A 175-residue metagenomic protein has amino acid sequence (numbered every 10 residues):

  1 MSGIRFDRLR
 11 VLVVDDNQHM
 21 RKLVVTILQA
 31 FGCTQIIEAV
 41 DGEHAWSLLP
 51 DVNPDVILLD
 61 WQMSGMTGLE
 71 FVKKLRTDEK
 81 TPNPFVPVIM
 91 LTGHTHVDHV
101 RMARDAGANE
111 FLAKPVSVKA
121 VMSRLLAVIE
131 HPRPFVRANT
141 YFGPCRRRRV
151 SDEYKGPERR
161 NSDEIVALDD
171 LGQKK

Functional and structural regions predicted by a protein language model:
Q18-I37: Two-component/phosphorelay signaling modules centered on CheY-like receiver
V25, E70, P84, T95-E110 (+1 more regions): Alpha4 helix (beta4-alpha4-beta5 surface) of REC/receiver domains from two-component response regulators
E38-S47, G68: Helix N-cap/capping motif at the beta->alpha junctions
M63: Receiver (REC) domain active-site loop signature in two-component systems and cognate sites in sensor histidine kinases
V116-I129, R133, R137-A138: C-terminal output helix
E130-K175: CheY-like receiver
